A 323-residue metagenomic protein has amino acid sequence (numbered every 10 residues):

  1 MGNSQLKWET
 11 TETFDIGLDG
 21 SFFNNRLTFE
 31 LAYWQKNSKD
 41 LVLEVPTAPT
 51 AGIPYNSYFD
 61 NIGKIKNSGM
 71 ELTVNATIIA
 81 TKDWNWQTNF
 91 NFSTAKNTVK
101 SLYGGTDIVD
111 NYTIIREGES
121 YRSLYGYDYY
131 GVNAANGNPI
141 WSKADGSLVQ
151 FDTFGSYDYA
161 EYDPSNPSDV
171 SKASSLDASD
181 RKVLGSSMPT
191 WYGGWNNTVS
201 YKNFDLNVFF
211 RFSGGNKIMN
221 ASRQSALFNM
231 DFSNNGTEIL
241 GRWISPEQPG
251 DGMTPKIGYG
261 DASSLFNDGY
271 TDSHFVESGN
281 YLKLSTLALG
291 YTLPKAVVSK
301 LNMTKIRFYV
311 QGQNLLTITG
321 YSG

Functional and structural regions predicted by a protein language model:
M1-L124, N267, T271-G323: Extracellular/periplasmic, surface-exposed regions of secreted and cell-surface proteins
W34-D40, A48-T50, F212-N216, R223-N229: Active/binding-pocket-proximal capping segment
L43-A48, G69, N166-L176, K256-F266: Active-site-adjacent bridging/hinge elements
F59-I62, K66, I108-L124, A178 (+3 more regions): C-terminal extracellular loops and terminal segments of Gram-negative outer membrane beta-barrel proteins
I79-S186, Q313, G320: Conserved small-residue
N89, S179, P189-N203, S285-G290 (+1 more regions): Conserved SET/PR-domain catalytic core that frames the SAM/AdoMet-binding pocket
L184-A221: Glycine-rich, aromatic-lined ligand/substrate-binding cores of catalytic and carbohydrate-binding domains
G215-R307, Q311-Q313: Extracytoplasmic gating/loop element in the C-terminal half of outer-membrane beta-barrel translocons and assembly
